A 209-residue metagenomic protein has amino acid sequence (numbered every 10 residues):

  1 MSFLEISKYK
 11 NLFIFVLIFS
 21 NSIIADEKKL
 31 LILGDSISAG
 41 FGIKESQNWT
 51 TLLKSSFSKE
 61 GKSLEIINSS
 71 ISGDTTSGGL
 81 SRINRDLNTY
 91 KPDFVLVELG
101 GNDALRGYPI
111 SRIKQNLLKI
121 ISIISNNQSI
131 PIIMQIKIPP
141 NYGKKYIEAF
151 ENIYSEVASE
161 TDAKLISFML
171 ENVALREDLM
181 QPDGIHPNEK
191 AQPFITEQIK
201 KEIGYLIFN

Functional and structural regions predicted by a protein language model:
S2-L12: Bacterial N-terminal signal peptides that target proteins for export
I24-S72, R82-K91: Serine-esterase "nucleophile elbow" of acetyl-processing enzymes
D26, L80-N209: Alpha-helical cap/lid subdomain in secreted, periplasmic, or secretory-pathway luminal O-acyl-processing enzymes
G34-D35, G73, G100, N188: Conserved G/P- and acidic residue-centered "switch" motifs that form tight phosphate/ATP-binding loops in soluble
A39, T75, P140: Flexible, glycine-rich phosphate/dinucleotide-binding loops and adjacent beta-alpha linkers at cofactor/substrate
